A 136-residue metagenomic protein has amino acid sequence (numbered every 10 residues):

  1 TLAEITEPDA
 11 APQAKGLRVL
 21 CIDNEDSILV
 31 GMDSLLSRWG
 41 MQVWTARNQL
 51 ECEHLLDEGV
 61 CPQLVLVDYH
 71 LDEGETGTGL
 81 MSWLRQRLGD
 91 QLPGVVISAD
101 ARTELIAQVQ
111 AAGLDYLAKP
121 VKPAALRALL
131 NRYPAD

Functional and structural regions predicted by a protein language model:
T1-L20: Disordered, acidic interdomain junction associated with two-component signaling
G16-S27, M32-L36, V65: Conserved acidic segment of CheY-like receiver
D33, E104, V121-N131: C-terminal output helix
G40-Q49, L55, L117, L129: Short hydrophobic/Thr-rich beta-strand motif most characteristic of the beta2 strand and flanking loop of CheY-like
T45-L64, D68, D72, I106: Acidic, metal-coordinating helix/loop segments flanking the phosphotransfer/catalytic sites of two-component signaling
L50, H54, T76-Q91: Short amphipathic alpha-helix used as the core "switch/output" element in two-component signaling
T76, A101, K122: Receiver (REC) domain switch/active-site region of two-component response regulators
